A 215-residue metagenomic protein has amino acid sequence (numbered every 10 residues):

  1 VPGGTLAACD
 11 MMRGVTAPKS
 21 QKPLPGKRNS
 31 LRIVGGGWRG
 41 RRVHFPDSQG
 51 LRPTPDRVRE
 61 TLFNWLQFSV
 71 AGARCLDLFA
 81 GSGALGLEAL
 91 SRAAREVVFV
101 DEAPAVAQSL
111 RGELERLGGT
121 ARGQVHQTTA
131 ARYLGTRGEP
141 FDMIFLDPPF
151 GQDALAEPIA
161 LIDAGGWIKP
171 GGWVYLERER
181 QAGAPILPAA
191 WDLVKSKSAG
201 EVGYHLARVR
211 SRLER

Functional and structural regions predicted by a protein language model:
P2-R215: Class I S-adenosyl-L-methionine-dependent methyltransferase catalytic core
